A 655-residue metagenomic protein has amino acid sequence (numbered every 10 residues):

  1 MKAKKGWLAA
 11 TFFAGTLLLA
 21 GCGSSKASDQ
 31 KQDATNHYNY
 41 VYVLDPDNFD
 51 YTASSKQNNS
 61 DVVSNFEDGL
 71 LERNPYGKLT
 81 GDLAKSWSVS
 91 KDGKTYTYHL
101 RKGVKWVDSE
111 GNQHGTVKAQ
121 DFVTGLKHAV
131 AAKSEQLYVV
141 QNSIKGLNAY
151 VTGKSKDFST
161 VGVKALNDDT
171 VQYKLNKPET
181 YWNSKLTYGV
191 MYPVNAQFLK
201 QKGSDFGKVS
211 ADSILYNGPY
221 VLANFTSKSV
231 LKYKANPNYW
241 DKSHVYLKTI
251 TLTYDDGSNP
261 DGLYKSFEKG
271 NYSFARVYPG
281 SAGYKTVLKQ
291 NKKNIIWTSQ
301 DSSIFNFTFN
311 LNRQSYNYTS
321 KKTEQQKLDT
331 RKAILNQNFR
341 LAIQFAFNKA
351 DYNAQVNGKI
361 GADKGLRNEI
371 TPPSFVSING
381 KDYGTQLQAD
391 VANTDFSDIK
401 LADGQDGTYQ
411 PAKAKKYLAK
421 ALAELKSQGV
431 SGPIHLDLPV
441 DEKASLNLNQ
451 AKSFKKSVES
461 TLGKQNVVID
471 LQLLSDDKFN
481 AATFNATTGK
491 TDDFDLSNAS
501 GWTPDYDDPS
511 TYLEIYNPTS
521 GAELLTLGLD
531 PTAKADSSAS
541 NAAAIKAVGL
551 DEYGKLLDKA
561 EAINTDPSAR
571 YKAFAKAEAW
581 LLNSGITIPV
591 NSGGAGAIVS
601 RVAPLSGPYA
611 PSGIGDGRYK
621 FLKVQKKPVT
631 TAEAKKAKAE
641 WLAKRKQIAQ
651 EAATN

Functional and structural regions predicted by a protein language model:
V41-K91: N-terminal lobe/hinge region of extracytoplasmic solute-binding protein
K85-V140, S266, D329-L335, R340: Aromatic- and charge-enriched surface segment that lines or borders ligand/interaction sites
A119-F122, Q172, K248-T249, S303-I378 (+2 more regions): Alpha-helical secondary-structure segments
D121, A131-F198: Surface-exposed binding/hinge segments that line and control ligand-binding clefts or catalytic entry sites
D169, L175-T253, D261-G262, K627-N655: Gly/Pro-rich hinge or "lid" segments in bacterial periplasmic/extracellular proteins
A223-P237, T253-K322, A350, A354-V356: Extracellular/periplasmic solute-recognition and catalytic clefts
Q344-A389, L446, Q450-K456, T487-N655: Detector for C-terminal structural segments
G361, S397-P504, A595: Ligand/substrate-recognition segments at binding pockets and active sites
